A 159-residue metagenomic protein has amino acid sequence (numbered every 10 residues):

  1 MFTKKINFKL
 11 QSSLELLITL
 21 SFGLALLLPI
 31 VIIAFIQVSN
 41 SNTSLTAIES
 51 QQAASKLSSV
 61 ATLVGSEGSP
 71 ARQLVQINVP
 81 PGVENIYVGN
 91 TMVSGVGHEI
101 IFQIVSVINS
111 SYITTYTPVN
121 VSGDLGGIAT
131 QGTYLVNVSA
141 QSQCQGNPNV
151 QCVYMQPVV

Functional and structural regions predicted by a protein language model:
M1-K9: N-terminal leader/signal peptides at the extreme start of proteins
K9-L10, E67: Histidine kinase transmitter module recognition
Q11-A25: N-terminal signal-anchor/signal peptide hydrophobic helix marking the start of the first transmembrane segment
I32-V159: N-terminal export/assembly leader peptides and their processing motifs that target proteins to secretory
